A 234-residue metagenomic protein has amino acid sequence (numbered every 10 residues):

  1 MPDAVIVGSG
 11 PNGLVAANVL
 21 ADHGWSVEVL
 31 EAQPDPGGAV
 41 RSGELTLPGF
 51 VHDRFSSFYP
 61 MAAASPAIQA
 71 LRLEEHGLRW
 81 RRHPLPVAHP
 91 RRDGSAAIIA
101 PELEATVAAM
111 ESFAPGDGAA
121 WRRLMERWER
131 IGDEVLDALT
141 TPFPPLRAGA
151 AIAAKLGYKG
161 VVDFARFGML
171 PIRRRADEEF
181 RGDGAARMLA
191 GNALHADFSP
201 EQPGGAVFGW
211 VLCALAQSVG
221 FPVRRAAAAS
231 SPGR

Functional and structural regions predicted by a protein language model:
P2-D137: N-terminal glycine-rich phosphate/pyrophosphate-binding loop and immediately adjacent elements
P11, D53, D163, P222-S230: Short, conserved micro-motifs enriched in small and acidic residues
H23, R175-E179, R234: Generic, well-ordered alpha-helical scaffold segments in large soluble proteins
E31, V40, P203, V207 (+1 more regions): Ligand-binding pocket scaffold of soluble enzyme catalytic domains
T46-V51, A196-D197, G220-V223: A short glycine/serine-rich beta->alpha loop
A62, F167, P171, Q202 (+3 more regions): Conserved active-site and cofactor/substrate-binding residues in soluble primary-metabolism enzymes
R92-G204: Rossmann-like flavin
L212-R234: Helical element adjacent to the flavin cofactor pocket in flavoenzyme catalytic cores
